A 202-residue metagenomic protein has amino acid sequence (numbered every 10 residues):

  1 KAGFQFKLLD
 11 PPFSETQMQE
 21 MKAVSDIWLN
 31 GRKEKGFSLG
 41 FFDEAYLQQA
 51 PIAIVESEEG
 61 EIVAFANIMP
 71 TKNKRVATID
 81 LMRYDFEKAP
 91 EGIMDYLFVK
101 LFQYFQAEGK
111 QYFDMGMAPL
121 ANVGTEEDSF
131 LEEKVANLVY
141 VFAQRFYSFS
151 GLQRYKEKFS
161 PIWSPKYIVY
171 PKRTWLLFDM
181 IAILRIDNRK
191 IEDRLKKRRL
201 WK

Functional and structural regions predicted by a protein language model:
K1-E132, R145-R154, K158-S160, S164-K202: A conserved beta-strand-loop-helix scaffold within acyl/acetyltransferase catalytic domains
N137-F146: A short acidic, glycine-rich active-site loop that binds or catalyzes chemistry on phosphate/adenosine moieties
